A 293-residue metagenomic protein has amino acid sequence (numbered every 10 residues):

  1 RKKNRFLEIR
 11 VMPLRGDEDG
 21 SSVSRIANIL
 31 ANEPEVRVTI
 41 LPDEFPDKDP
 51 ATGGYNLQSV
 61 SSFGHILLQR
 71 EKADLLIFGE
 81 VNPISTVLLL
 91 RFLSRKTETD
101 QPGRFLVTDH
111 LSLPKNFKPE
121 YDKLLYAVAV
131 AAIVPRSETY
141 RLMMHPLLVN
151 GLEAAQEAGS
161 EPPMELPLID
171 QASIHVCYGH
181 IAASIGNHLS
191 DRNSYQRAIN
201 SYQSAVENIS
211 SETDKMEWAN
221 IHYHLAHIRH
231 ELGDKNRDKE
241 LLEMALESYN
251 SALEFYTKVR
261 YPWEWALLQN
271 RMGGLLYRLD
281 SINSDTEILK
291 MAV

Functional and structural regions predicted by a protein language model:
R1, K96-C177, I181: C-terminal/domain-edge helix-coil "capping" segments
K2-G64, P83: Short beta-strand->alpha-helix linker/helix-N-cap micro-motif that forms a surface specificity/interaction loop
L57-V128: Amphipathic beta-strand/beta-sheet edge segments enriched in Tyr/Trp
L113-F117, A154-Q171, N187-H188, Q203-W218 (+3 more regions): Flexible helix-coil transition and linker loops at the boundaries of alpha-helical arrays
E120, R141, L148, E161 (+9 more regions): Inter-repeat boundary and helix-capping residues of tandem alpha-helical solenoids
A131-V149, A183-R197, H230-M244, Y277-M291: Short coil/turn connectors between adjacent alpha-helices in alpha-solenoid helical repeat scaffolds
L148, L152-A155, Y195, Y202 (+5 more regions): Hydrophobic/aromatic packing residues within the alpha-helices of TPR/SEL1-like helical repeat arrays
D170-N187, M216-D234, W263-R278: Conserved alpha-helical positions within TPR/SEL1-like repeat arrays
